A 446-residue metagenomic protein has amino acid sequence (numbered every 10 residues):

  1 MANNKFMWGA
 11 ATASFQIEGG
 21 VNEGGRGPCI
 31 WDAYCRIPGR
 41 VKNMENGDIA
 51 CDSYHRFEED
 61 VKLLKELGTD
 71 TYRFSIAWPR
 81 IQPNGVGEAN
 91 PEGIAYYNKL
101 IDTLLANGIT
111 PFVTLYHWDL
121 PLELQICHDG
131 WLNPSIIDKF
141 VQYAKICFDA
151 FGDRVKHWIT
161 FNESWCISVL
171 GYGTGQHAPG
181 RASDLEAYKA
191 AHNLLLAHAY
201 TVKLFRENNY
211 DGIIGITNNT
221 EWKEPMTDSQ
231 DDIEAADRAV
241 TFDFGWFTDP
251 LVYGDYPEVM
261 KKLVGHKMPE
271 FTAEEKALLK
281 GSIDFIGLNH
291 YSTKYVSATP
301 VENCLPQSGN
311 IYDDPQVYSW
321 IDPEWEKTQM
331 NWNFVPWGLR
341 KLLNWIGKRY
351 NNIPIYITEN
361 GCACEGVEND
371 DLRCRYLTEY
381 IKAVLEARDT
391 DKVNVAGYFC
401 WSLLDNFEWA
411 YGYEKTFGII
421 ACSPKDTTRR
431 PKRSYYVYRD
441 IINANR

Functional and structural regions predicted by a protein language model:
M1-V41, N84-V86, I94-R446: Active-site region of glycoside hydrolase catalytic domains
K5-M7, Y54, T71: A common structural microfeature
P28-K62: Aromatic- and Gly/Pro-rich amphipathic surface segment
N46-S53, V86-G93, I136: Short secondary-structure transition/capping motifs
H55, K62-K65, A95-N98, D102: N-terminal, well-ordered alpha-helical segments
R56-A77, G281, F285: Catalytic domains of carbohydrate-active enzymes, especially glycoside hydrolases
I76-A89: Glycine-rich, proline-tolerant flexible connector loops at the mouths of alpha/beta enzymes
